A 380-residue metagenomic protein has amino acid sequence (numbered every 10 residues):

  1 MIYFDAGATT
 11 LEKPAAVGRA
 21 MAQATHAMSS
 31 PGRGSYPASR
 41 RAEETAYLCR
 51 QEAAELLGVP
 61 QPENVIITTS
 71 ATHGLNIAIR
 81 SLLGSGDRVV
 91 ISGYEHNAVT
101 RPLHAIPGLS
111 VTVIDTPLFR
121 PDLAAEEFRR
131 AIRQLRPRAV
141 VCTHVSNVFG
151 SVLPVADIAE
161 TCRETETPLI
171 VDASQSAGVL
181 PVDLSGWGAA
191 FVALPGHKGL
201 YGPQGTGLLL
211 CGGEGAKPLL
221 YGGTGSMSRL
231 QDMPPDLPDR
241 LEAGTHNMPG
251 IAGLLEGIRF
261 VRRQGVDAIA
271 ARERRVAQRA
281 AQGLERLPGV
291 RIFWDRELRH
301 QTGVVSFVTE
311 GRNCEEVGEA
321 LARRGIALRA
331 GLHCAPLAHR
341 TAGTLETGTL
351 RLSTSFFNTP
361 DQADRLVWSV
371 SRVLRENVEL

Functional and structural regions predicted by a protein language model:
M1-L380: Pyridoxal 5′-phosphate
